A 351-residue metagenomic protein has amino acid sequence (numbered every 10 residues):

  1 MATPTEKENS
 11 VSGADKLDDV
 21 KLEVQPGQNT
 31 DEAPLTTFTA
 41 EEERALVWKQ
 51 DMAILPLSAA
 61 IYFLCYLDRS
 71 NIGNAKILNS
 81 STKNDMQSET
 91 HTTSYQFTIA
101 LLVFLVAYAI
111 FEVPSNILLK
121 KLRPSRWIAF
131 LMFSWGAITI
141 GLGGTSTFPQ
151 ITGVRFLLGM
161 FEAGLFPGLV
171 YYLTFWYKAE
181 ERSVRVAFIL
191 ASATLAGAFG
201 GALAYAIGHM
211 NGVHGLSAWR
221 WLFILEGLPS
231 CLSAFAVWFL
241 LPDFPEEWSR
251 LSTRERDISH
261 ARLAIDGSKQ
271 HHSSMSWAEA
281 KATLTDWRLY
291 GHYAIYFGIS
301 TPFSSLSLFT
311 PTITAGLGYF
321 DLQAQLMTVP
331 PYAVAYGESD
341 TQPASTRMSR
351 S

Functional and structural regions predicted by a protein language model:
A2, E42, W48, A179-T194 (+2 more regions): Central mid-sequence intracellular linker of multi-pass
A2-S80, S88: Cytosolic juxtamembrane N-terminal segment immediately preceding the first transmembrane helix of multi-pass
D51-S94, I110-F111, S115, G164 (+3 more regions): Extracytoplasmic
I61, I128-S134, I138, V154 (+3 more regions): Residue-level signature of the transmembrane alpha-helical cores of Major Facilitator Superfamily-type secondary
G73, A278-A344: Extracytoplasmic gate region of multi-pass secondary transporters
A75-Q96, K120-L122, I140-T152, M160-A163 (+4 more regions): Extracellular/lumenal inter-transmembrane loop segments of multi-pass membrane transporters
L101-I117, V329-Q342: Central cavity-lining transmembrane alpha-helices of secondary-active solute carriers, predominantly the Major
A109-I151: Conserved MFS/SLC helix-loop-helix module at the cytosolic interface between two early adjacent transmembrane helices
